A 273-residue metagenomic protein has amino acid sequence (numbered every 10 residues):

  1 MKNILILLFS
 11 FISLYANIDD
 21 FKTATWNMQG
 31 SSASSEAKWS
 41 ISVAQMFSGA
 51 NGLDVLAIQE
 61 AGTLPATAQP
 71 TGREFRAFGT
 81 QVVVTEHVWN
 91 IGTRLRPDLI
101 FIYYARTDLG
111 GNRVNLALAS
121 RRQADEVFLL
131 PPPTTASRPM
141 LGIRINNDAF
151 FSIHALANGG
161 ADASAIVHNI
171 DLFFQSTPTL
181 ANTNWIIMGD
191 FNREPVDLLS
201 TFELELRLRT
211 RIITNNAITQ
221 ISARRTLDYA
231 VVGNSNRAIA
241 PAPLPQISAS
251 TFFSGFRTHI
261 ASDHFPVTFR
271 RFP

Functional and structural regions predicted by a protein language model:
M1-L7: Sec-dependent signal peptide recognition, specifically the positively charged N-region followed immediately by
K2, L14-D98, D108, R113 (+3 more regions): N-terminal, active-site-proximal structural segment of metallo-dependent hydrolase catalytic domains
N17-T23, G111-F128, T135-A155, R271-P273: Beta-strand-turn-beta hairpins that frame and shape the catalytic cleft of phosphate-ester-processing enzymes
F21, S40-V43, R138-D148, I153-D197 (+1 more regions): Extracytoplasmic, non-cytosolic globular domains
M28-A33, A61-P65, T107-R113, Q123-D125 (+5 more regions): Solvent-exposed loop/turn segments at secondary-structure junctions within structured extracellular/periplasmic domains
Q69-Y103, A165, F202-I218, A238-S254: Surface-exposed intrinsically disordered loops and tails
P178-I186, R193-P273: Metal-dependent phosphoester-hydrolase catalytic domains
